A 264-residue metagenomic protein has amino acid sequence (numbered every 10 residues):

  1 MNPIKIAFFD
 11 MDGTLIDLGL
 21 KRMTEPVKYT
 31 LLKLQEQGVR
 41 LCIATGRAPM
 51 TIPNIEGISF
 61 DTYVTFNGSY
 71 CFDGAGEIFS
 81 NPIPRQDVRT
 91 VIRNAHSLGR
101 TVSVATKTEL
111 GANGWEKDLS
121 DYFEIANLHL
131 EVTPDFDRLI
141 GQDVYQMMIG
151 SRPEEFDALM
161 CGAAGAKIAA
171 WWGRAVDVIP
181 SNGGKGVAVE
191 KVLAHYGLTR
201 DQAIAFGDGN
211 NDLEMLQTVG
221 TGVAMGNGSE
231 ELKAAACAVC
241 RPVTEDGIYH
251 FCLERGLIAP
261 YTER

Functional and structural regions predicted by a protein language model:
P3-L20: Asp-based phosphoryl-transfer active-site loop
L18, E25-L119: Active-site phosphate-binding/coordination module
L34, N67, M147, V189 (+3 more regions): Residue-level signal for inorganic ion chemistry
I58-S59, N67, G162-G165, T218-V219 (+1 more regions): Short, structured coil segments at secondary-structure junctions
F60-G68, N81, E124, I168-W171 (+2 more regions): Short hydrophobic/aromatic-enriched beta-strand-loop microsegments
N94, L98-T218, N227: Conserved acidic, metal-coordinating active-site core of Asp-based, Mg2+-dependent phosphoryl-transfer enzymes
T218, V223-R264: Asp-based, Mg2+/Mn2+-dependent phosphohydrolase catalytic module
